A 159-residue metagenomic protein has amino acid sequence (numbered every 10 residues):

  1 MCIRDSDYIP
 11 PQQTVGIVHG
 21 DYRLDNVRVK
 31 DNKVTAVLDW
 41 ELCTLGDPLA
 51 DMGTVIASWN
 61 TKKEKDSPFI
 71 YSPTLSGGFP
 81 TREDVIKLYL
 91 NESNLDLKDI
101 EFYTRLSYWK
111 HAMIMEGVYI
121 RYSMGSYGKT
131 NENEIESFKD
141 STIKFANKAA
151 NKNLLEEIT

Functional and structural regions predicted by a protein language model:
M1-I3: Short, small-residue-biased leader/transition segments that mark boundaries at the very start of proteins
S6-I56: Active-site acidic catalytic loop and adjacent metal/ATP-binding pocket of ATP-dependent phosphoryl transfer enzymes
Q13-G16, D66-F79: A recurrent flexible, glycine/aromatic-enriched loop bordering the glycosyltransferase active site that acts as
D25, P80, L106-K110: Aromatic- and histidine-enriched alpha-helix N-cap/loop-to-helix transition segments that scaffold the rims
D51-S67: C-lobe/activation-segment region of protein kinase-like
D51-T54, P80-D84: Generic alpha-helical secondary structure signal
I70-S76, D84, L90-L95, M113-T159: ATP/Mg2+ or Mg2+-diphosphate-binding catalytic cores that bind nucleotide phosphates or diphosphates via glycine-rich
L95-S107: All-alpha amphipathic helical-bundle segments outside canonical DNA-binding/catalytic cores that form hydrophobic
